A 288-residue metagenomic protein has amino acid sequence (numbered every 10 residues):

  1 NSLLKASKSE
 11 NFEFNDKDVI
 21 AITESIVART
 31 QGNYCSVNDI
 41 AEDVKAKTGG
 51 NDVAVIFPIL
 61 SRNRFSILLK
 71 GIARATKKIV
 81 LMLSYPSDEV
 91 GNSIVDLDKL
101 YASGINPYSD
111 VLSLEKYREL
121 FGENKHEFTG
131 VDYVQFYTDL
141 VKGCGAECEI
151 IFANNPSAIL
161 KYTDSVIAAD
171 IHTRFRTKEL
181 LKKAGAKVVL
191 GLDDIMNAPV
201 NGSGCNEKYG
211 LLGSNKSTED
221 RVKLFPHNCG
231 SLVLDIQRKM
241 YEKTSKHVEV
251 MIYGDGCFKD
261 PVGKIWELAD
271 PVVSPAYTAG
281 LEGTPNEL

Functional and structural regions predicted by a protein language model:
N1-D16, S25-L288: Conserved mixed alpha/beta catalytic, RNA-binding, or beta-rich assembly cores of soluble enzyme, regulatory
